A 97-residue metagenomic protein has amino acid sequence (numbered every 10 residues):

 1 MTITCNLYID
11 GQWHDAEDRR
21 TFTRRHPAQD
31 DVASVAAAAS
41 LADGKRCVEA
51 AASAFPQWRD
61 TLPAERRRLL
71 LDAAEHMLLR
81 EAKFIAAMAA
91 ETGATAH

Functional and structural regions predicted by a protein language model:
M1-A36, R68-D72: Terminal low-complexity tails and localization/encapsulation signals of metabolic enzymes
Q29-H97: Glycine-rich loop-to-alpha-helix module at the N-terminal edge of alpha/beta enzyme cores
